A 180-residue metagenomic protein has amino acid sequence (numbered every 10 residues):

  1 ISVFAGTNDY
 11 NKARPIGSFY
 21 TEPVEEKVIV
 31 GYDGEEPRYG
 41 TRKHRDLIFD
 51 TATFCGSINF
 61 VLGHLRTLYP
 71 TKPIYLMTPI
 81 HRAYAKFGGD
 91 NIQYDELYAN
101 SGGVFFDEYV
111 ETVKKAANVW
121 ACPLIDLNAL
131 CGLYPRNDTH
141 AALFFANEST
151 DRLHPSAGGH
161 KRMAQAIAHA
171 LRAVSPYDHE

Functional and structural regions predicted by a protein language model:
I1-A5, D9, P73-T78, P123-D126 (+1 more regions): Structural recognition of the beta-strand scaffold that forms the well-ordered cores of secreted hydrolase catalytic
I1-A52, R82: Oxyanion-hole/transition-state-stabilizing segment in secreted/luminal serine hydrolases and related acyltransferases
G40-C55, L97-S101, D151-H154: The substrate-binding groove and active-site-proximal loops of carbohydrate-active enzymes, especially glycoside
C55, N59, K161: Conserved active-site region of classical short-chain dehydrogenase/reductase
I58-L62, V110: Generic structural signal for well-ordered alpha-helices, preferentially at hydrophobic/aromatic core positions
T67-P73: A short helix->loop->beta-strand "cap" motif at the edges of active sites that frequently abuts
P79-E180: Catalytic His-Asp segment of secreted/periplasmic serine-dependent ester chemistry enzymes
